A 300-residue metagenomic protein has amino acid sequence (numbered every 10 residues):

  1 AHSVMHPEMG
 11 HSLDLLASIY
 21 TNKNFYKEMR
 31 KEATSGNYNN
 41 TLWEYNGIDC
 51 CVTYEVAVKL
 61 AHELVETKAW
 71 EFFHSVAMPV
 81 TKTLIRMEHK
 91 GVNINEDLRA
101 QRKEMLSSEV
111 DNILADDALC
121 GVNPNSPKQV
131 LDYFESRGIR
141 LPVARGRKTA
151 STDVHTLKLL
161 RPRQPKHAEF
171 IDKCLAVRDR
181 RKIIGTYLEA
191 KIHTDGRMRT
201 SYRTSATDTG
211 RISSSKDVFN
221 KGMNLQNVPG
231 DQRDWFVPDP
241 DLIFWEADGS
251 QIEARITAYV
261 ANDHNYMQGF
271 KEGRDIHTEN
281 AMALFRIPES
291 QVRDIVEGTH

Functional and structural regions predicted by a protein language model:
A1, L13-L16, R99, V130 (+1 more regions): Hydrophobic/aromatic residues in well-formed alpha-helices
S3, P7-E8, Y20, Y26-N125 (+2 more regions): Mixed-charge, glycine-rich, non-catalytic linkers/tails in nucleic-acid processing enzymes
G10-F25, P142-G146, H167: A polyampholytic, Gly/Pro-enriched intrinsically disordered region
G10-L13, W43, A254, H277: Short, charged, low-complexity patches
L15, H62, I85, D132 (+1 more regions): Surface-exposed charge patches
L16, T34, N39-T41, K68-A69 (+4 more regions): A general marker of short, structured functional hotspots
N123-H300: Acidic, glycine-rich two-metal-ion catalytic cores of nucleic acid-processing enzymes
